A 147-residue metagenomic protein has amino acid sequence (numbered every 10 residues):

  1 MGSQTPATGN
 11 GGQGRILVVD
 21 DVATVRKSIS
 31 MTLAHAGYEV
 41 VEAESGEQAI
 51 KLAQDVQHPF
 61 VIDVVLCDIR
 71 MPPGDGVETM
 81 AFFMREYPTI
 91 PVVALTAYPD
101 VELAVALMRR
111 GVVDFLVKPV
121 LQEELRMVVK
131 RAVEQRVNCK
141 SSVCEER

Functional and structural regions predicted by a protein language model:
M1-R15, H58-P59, K130, E134-R147: Non-catalytic signal-transmission and effector/linker regions of two-component phosphorelay proteins
A23-V41: Two-component/phosphorelay signaling modules centered on CheY-like receiver
E44-Q48, P73-E78: Acidic catalytic/metal-coordinating carboxylates
K51-D55, V77-T89, A106: Short amphipathic alpha-helix used as the core "switch/output" element in two-component signaling
Q57-L66: Active-site beta3 strand of CheY-like receiver
E102, V120-V129: C-terminal output helix
